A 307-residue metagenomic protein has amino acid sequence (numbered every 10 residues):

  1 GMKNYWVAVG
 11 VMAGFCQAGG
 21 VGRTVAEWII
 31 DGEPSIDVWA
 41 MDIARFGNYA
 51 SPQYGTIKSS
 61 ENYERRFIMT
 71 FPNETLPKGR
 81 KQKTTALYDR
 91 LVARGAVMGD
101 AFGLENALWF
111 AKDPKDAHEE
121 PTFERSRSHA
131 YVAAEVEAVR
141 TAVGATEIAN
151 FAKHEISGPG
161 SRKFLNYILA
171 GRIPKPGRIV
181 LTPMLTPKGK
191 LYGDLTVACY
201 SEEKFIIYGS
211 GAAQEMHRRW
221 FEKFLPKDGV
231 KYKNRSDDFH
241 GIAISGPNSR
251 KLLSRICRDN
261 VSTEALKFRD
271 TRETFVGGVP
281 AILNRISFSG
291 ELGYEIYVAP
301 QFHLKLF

Functional and structural regions predicted by a protein language model:
G1-F15: Short FAD-binding loop at a beta-strand-to-alpha-helix junction that anchors the flavin cofactor in diverse
V9-G10, G19, V298: Active-site proximal loops enriched in glycine and acidic residues that flank catalytic Cys/His/Asp and coordinate
A18-A40: Internal hydrophobic alpha-helix adjacent to the cofactor/substrate pocket in enzyme cavities
I36-F307: Glycine/proline-enriched, intrinsically flexible loops and inter-domain linkers
